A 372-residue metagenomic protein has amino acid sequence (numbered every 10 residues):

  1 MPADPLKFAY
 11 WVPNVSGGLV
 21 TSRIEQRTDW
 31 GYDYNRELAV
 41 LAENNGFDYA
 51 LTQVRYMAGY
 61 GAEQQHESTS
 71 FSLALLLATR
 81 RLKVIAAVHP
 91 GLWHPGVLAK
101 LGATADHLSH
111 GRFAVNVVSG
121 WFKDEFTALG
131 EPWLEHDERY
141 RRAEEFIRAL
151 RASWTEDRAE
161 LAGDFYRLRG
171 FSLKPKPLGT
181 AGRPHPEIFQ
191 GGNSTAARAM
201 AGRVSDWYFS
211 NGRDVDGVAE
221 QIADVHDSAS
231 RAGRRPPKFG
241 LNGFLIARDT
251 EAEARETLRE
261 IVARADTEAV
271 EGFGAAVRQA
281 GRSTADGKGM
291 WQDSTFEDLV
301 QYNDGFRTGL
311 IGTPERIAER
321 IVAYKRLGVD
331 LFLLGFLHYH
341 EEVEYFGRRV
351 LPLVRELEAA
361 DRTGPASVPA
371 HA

Functional and structural regions predicted by a protein language model:
M1-A78, K176, T180-P186, V368: N-terminal beta1-alpha1-beta2 module of alpha/beta enzyme domains
M1-N14, V40, L129, H136-G182 (+2 more regions): An alpha-helical appendage that flanks or caps ligand/catalytic pockets
P2-A3, V40-N44, L73-R81, G102 (+4 more regions): Acidic (Asp/Glu)-rich catalytic clusters
L6-Y10, A50-T52, K83-V88, F113-V117 (+4 more regions): Hydrophobic faces of well-ordered beta-strands that scaffold small-molecule active sites in alpha/beta enzyme cores
F8, A42, G46, L75 (+10 more regions): Conserved, mostly hydrophobic/aromatic
G18-D33, A87-G96, P132, D137 (+3 more regions): Active-site mouth loops of central-metabolism enzymes
D29-A42, L98-L101, G191-M200, L258 (+1 more regions): Short, acidic/polar
A62-I85, R142-F146, F346-R362: Alpha-helix-loop-beta-strand connector modules within alpha/beta enzyme cores
